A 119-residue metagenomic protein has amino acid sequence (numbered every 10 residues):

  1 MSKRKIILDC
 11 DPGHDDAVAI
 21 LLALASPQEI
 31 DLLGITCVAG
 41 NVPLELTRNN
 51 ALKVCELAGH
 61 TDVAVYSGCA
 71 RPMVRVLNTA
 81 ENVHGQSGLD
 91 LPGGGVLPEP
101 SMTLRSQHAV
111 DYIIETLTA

Functional and structural regions predicted by a protein language model:
M1-A119: N-terminal acidic, glycine/proline-rich low-complexity segments
